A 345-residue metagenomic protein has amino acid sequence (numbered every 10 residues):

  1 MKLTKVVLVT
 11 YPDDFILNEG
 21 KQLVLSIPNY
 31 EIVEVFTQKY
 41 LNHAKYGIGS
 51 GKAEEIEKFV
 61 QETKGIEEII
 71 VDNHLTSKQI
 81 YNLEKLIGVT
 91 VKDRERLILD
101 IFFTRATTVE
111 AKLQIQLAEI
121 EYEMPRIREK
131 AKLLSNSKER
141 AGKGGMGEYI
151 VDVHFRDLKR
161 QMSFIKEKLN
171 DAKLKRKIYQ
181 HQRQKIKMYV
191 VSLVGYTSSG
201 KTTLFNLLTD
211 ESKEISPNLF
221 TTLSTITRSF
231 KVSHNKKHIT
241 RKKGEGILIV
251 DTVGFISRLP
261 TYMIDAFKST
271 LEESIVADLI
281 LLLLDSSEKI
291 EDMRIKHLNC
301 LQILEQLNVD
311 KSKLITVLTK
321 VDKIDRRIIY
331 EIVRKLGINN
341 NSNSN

Functional and structural regions predicted by a protein language model:
M1-D100: N-terminal accessory targeting/assembly segments
V9-Y11, V194, L283, V317: Short hydrophobic segments within beta-strands
L17-L25, E57-Q61, H74-G88, H234-K237 (+2 more regions): Conserved C-terminal guanine-recognition region of P-loop GTPase G domains, centered on the G4
G20, I69, I120, L158 (+3 more regions): Residue-level signature of catalytic and energy-coupling elements of molecular machines, predominantly ATP/GTP-dependent
G88-A141, M146, S312, D322-N345: Canonical P-loop GTPase G-domain recognition
K92, I249-V250, L318: Hydrophobic residues in beta-strands of the RecA-like P-loop NTPase core, especially within AAA+ ATPase
L134-I264, S274-V276: Conserved G1/Walker A P-loop phosphate-binding module
